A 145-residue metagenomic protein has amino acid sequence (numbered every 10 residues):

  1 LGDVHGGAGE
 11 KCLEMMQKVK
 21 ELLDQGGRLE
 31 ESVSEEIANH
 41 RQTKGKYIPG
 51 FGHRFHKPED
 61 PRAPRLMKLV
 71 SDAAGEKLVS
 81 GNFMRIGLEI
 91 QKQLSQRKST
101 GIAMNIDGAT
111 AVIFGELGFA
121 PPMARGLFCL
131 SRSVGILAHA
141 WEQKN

Functional and structural regions predicted by a protein language model:
L1-N145: Non-transmembrane, aqueous-exposed alpha-helical and coiled segments at domain scale
